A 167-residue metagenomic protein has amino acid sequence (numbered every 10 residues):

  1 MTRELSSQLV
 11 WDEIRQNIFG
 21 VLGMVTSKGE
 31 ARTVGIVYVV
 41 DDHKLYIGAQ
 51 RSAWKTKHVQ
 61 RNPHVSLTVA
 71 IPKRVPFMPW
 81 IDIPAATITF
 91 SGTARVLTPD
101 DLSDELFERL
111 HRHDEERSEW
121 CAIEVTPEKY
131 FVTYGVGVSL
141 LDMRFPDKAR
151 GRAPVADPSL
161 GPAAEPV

Functional and structural regions predicted by a protein language model:
M1-G20: Short, basic/aromatic recognition patches
M1-L5, P72, P79-V167: Charged, gly/pro-rich active-site loop segments
V10, K55, L102-L106: Amphipathic alpha-helical interface surfaces
I14, H58-V59, L110, V125: A generic structural signal for nonpolar/aromatic side chains embedded in well-ordered alpha-helices
Q16, E30-R32, A86, E119: Residue-level preference for beta-strand/loop junctions
I18-R51, V59, S66-A70, M78-W80: Short beta-strand segments
G20, L45, V65, A94-R95 (+1 more regions): Short beta-strand segments in beta-sandwich/barrel cores
A53-K55, S139-L140: Short, surface-exposed beta-strand-loop junctions and turns on beta-sheet-rich folds
